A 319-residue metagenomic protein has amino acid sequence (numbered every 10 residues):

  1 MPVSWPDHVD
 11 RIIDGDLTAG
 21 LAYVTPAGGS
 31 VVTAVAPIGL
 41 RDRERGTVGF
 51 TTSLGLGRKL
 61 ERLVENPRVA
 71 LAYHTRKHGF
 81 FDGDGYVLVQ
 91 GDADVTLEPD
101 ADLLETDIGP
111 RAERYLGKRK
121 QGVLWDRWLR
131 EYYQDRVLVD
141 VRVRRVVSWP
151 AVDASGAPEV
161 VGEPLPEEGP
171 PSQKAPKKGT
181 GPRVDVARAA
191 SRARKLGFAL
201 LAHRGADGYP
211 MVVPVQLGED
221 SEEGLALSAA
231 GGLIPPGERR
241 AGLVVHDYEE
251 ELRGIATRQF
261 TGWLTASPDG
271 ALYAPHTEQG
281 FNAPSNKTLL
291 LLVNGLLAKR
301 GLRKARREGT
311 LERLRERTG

Functional and structural regions predicted by a protein language model:
M1-G20, P170-L200: Short, basic/aromatic recognition patches
V3, F80-R188, S228-G319: Charged, gly/pro-rich active-site loop segments
G15, N66-V69, K195-L196, P235-H246: Short coil-to-beta transition motif at edge beta-strands of beta-rich domains
D16-G55, L71-T75, F81, G85 (+1 more regions): Short beta-strand segments
L17, T33, P67, V87-V89 (+1 more regions): Residues that flank catalytic or metal-binding motifs in active/ligand-binding sites
T52-G57, T277-F281: Short, solvent-exposed aromatic-acidic interface loops
